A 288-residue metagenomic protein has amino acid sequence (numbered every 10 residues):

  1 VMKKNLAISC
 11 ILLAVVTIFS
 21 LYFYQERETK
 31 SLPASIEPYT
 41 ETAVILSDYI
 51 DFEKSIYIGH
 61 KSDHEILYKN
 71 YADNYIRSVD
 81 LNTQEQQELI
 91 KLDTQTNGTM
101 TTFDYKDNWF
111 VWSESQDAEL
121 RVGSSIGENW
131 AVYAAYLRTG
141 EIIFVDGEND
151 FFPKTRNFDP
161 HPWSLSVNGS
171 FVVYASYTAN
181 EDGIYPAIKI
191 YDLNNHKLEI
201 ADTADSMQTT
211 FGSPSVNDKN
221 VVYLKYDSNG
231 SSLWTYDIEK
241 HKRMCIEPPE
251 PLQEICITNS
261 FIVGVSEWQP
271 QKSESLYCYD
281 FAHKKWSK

Functional and structural regions predicted by a protein language model:
V1-L12: N-terminal Sec-pathway targeting helices
L13-Y24: Hydrophobic alpha-helical membrane-insertion segments, chiefly the h-region of N-terminal signal peptides
Y22-K288: Sequence signature of WD/YWTD-type beta-propeller architectures
